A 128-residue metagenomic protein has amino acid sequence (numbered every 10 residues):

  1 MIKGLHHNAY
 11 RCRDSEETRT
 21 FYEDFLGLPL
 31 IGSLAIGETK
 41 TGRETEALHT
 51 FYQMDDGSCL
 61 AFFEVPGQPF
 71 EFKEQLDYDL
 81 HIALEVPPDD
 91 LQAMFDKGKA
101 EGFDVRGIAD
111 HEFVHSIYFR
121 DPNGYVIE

Functional and structural regions predicted by a protein language model:
M1-I2, E74-L76: Short, flexible turn/loop "capping" segments at secondary-structure junctions
M1-R13: Short, extreme N-terminal leader segments that mark the start of a protein/domain
H6-H7, H49, S58-L60, H81 (+1 more regions): Histidine-centered active-site/metal-ligand motif
R11-C59: Core segments of cupin and vicinal oxygen chelate
R13-E16, L76-D77, I82-V126: Vicinal oxygen chelate
F51-Q53, E64, R120: Short, well-ordered beta-strand micro-motif
D55-C59, G67, D89-L91: Short, charged/polar surface micro-motifs in flexible loops or helix N-caps
F70-F72: Zn2+-dependent peptidoglycan hydrolase active-site motif and core
